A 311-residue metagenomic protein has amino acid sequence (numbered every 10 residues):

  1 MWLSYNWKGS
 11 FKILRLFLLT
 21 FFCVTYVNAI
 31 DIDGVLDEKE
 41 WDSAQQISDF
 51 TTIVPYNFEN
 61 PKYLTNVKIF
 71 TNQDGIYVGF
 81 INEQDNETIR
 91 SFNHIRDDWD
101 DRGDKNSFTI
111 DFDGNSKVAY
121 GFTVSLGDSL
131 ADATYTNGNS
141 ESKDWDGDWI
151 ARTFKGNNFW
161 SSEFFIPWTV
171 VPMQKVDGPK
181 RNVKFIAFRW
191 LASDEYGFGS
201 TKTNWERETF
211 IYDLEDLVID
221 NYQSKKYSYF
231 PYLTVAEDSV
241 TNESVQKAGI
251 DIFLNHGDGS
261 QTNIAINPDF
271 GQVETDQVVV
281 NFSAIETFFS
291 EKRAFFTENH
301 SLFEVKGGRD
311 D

Functional and structural regions predicted by a protein language model:
M1, V24-V27: Short, charged low-complexity linear motifs
M1-I13: N-terminal secretory signal peptides that target proteins for export/translocation
R15-T25: Bacterial N-terminal signal peptides
N28-D311: Structural preference for beta-rich elements and adjacent junctions enriched in aromatics
